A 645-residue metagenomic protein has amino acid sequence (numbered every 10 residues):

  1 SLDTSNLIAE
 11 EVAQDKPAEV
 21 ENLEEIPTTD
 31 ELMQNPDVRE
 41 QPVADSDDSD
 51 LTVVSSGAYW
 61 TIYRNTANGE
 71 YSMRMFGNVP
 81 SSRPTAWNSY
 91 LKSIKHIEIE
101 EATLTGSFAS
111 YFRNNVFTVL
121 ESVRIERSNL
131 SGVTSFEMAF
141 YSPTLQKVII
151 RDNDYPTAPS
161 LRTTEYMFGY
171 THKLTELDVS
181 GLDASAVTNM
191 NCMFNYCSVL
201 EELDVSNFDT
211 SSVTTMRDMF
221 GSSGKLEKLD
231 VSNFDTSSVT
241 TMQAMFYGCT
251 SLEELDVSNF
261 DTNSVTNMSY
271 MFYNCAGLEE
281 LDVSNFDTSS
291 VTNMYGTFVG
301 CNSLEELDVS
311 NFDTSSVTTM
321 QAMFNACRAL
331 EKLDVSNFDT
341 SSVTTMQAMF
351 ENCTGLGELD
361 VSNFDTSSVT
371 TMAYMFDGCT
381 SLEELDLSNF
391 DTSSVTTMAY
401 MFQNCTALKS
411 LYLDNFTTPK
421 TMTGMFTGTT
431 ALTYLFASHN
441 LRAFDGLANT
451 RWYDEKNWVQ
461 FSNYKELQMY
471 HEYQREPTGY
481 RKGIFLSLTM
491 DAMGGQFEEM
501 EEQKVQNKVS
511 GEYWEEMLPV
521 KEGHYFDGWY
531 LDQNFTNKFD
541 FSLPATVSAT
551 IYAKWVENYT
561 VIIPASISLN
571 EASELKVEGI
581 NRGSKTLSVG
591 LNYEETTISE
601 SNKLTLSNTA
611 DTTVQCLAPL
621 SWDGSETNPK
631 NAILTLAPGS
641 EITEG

Functional and structural regions predicted by a protein language model:
L2-G132, Q146-L161, V179-D183, L413-T417 (+2 more regions): N-terminal capping/linker segments that flank leucine-rich repeat
E70-N78, K92-L104, F117-T134, P143-R162 (+13 more regions): Structural signature of tandem-repeat unit edges
Y71, E571-L575: Structural beta-strand segments of beta-rich domains
Y464-Y480, L531-Y552, E626, I633-A637: Serine/threonine-rich, repeat-prone extracellular segments and beta-strand-based repeat modules of secreted/surface
I484-Y559: Secondary-structure capping and domain/repeat boundary segments
M500-W514, T546-S548, P564-A572, T609-T613 (+2 more regions): Solvent-exposed, conformationally flexible loop/turn segments
G579-G583, N608: Asparagine-centered strand-capping/turn motif at beta-strand->loop junctions
V589-I598, A618: Short acidic, flexible loop segments centered on an aromatic residue
